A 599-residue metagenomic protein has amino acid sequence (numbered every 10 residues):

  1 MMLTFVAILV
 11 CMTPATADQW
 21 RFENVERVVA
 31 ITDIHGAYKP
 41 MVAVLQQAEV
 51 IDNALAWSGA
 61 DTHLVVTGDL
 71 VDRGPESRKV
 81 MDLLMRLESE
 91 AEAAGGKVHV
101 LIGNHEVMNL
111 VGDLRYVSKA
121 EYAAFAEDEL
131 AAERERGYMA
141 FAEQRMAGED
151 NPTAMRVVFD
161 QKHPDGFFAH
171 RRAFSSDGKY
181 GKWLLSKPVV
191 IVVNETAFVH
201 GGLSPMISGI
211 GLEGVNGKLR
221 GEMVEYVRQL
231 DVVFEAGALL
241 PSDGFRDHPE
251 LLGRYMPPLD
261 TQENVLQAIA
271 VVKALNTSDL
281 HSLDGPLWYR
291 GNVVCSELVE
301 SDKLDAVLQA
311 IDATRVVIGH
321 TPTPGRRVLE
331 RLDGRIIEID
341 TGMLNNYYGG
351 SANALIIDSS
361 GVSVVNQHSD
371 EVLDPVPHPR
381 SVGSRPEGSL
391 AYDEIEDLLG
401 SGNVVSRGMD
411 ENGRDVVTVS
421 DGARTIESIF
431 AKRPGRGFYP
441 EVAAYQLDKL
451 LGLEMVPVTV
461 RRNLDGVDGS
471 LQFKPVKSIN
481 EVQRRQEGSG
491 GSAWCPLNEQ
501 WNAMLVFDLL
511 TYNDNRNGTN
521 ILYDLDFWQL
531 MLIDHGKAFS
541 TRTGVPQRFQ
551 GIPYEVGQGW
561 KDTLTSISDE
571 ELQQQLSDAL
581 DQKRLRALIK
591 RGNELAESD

Functional and structural regions predicted by a protein language model:
M2-C11: Bacterial N-terminal signal peptides
T13-E387, L522, L532: Feature recognizes metal-dependent phosphohydrolase scaffolds
Q46-V50, M85-A93, K449-L453, D581 (+2 more regions): Sec-exported extracytoplasmic/periplasmic mature domains
A123, D524-D599: C-terminal catalytic region of ATP-dependent kinase domains
L329-L332, G349-S351, I357, G361 (+5 more regions): Regulatory N- and C-terminal appendages and interdomain linkers associated with kinase/kinase-like NTP transferase
N366-L373, A431-P434, G536-A538: Short, solvent-exposed aromatic-acidic interface loops
D393-A493, L497, L505-N513, W528: Conserved ATP-binding subdomain of kinase catalytic cores across diverse folds
V419, Q500-F539, L588: Active-site acidic catalytic loop and adjacent metal/ATP-binding pocket of ATP-dependent phosphoryl transfer enzymes
